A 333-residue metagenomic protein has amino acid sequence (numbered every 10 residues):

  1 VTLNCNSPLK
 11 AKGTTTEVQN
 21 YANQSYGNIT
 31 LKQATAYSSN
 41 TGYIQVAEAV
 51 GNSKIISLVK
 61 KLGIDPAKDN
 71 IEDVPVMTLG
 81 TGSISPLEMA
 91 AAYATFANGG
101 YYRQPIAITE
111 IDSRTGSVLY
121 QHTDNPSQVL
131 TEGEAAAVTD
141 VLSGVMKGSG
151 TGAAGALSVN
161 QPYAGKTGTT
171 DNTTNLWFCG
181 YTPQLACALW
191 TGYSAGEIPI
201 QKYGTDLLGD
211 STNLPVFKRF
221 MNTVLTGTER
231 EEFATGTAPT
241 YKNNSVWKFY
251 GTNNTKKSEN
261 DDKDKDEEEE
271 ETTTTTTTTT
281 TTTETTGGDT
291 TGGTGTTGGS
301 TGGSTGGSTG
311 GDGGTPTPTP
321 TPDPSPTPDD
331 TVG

Functional and structural regions predicted by a protein language model:
V1, D65-K68, N98-R103: Secondary-structure transition/capping motifs at alpha-helix termini and the adjoining loop/turn into the next element
V1-I55, Y102, R114-G144: Conserved catalytic neighborhood of penicillin-recognizing serine enzymes
L3, N70-E72, G155-A156: Short, glycine-/polar-rich solvent-exposed loops and beta-turns at beta-strand/coil boundaries
C5-N6, L58-L62, E110-I111: Short acidic/histidine-centered micro-motifs embedded in hydrophobic/aromatic stretches that mark compact functional
T14-Y21, G51-A91: Mid-domain, small-residue-enriched loop/turn segments at the edges of structured enzyme/sensor domains
Q33, Y37, S83-F249, K256: A penicillin-recognizing enzyme superfamily signal
Q45-V46, L79, G165-K166: Thr-Gly-centered strand-to-loop micro-motif
N244-G333: Ser/Thr/Gly/Pro-rich low-complexity, disordered linker/stalk segments of secreted and cell-surface proteins
